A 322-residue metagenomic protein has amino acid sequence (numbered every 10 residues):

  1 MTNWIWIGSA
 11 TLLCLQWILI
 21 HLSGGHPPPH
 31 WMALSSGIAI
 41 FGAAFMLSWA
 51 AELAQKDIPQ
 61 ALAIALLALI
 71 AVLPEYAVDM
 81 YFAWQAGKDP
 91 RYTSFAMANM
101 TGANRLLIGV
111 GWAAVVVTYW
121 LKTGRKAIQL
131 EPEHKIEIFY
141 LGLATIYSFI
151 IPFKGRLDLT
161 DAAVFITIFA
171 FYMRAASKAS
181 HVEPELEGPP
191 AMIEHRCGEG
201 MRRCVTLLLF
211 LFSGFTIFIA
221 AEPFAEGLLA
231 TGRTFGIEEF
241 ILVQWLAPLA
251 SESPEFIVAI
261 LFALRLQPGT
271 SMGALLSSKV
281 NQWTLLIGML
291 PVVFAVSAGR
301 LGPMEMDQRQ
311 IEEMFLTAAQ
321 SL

Functional and structural regions predicted by a protein language model:
M1-L322: Hydrophobic alpha-helical segments, chiefly the membrane-spanning helices and signal/signal-anchor peptides
